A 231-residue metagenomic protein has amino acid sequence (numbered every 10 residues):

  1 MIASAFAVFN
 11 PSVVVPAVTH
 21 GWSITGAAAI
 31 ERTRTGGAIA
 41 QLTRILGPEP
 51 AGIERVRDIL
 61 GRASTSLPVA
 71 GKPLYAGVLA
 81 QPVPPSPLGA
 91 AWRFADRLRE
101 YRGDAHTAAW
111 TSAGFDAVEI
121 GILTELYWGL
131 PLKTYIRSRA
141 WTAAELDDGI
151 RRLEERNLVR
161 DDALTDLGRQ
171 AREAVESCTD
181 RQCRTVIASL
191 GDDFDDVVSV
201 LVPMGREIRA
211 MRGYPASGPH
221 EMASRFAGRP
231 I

Functional and structural regions predicted by a protein language model:
M1-D147, A216-I231: Phosphate/adenylate-binding glycine loop and adjacent helical scaffold
R139-A216, M222: Accessory, usually C-terminal, subdomains that scaffold auxiliary metal cofactors
